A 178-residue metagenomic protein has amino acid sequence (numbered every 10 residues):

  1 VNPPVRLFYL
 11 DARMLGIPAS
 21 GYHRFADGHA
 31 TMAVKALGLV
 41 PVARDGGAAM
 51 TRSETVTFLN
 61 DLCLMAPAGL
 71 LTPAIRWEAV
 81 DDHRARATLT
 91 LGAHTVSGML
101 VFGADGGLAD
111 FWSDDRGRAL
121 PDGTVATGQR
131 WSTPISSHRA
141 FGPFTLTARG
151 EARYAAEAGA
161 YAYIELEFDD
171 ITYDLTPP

Functional and structural regions predicted by a protein language model:
V1-N2, Y22-R24, A74-V80, L100: Short, exposed beta-strand/loop patches in secreted or surface proteins that constitute
V1-V40: N-terminal mature ectodomain segment of secretory-pathway/periplasmic proteins
N2-L10, H29, A79-T88, A109-D110 (+1 more regions): Short, hydrophobic/aromatic-rich segments at coil-to-beta transitions
V5-L7, N60-D61, L71, H83-A85 (+2 more regions): Short secondary-structure boundary micro-motifs
P18-A26, V40-M50, G98-F102, A162-D169: Short amphipathic beta-strand/extended segments with alternating polar/hydrophobic composition
A33-A93: Flexible, processing/modification-adjacent segments and terminal tails in exported/periplasmic/extracellular proteins
R86-L175: Gly/Pro-enriched, hydrophobic low-complexity segments that function as extracytoplasmic propeptides/linkers
